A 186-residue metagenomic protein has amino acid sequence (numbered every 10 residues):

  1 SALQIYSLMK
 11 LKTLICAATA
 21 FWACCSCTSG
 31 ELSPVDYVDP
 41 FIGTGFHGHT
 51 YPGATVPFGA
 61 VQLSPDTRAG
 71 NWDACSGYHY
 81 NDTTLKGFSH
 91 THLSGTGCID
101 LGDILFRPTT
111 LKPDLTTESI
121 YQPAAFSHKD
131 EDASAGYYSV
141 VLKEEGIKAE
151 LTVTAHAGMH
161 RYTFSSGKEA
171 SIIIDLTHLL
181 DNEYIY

Functional and structural regions predicted by a protein language model:
S1-E31: Bacterial Sec-dependent N-terminal signal peptides
G30-Y186: Accessory carbohydrate-recognition regions in carbohydrate-active enzymes
